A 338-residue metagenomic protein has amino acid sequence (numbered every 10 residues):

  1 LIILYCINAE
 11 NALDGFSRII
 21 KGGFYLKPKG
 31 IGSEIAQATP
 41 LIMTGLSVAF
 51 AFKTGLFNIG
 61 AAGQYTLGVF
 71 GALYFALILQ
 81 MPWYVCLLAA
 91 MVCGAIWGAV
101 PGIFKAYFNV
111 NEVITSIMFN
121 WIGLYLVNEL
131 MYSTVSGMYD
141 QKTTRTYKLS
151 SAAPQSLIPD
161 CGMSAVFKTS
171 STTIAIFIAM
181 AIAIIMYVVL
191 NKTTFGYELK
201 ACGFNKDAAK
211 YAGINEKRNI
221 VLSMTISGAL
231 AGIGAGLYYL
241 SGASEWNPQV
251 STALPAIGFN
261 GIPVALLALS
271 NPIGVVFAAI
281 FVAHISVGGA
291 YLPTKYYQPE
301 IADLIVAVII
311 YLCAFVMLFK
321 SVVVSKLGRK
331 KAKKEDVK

Functional and structural regions predicted by a protein language model:
L1, C6, F204, Y211 (+2 more regions): Cytosolic-side transmembrane-helix boundaries in multi-pass membrane proteins
L1-Y5, L41-V48, V69, L73 (+7 more regions): Hydrophobic core segments of alpha-helical transmembrane domains in multi-pass membrane transport and ion-translocation
I2-G22, S136-K148: Interfacial/capping segments of alpha-helical transmembrane domains
L4-I7, F24-I78, M91, A95-V110 (+3 more regions): Single transmembrane alpha-helix segments in multi-pass membrane proteins
A9-L13, F52-G68, A106-T115, S244-F259 (+3 more regions): Short, non-helical or kinked segments that cap or interrupt transmembrane helices
I96, A165-W246, I273: Helix-loop-helix "hairpin" substructures at the membrane interface of multi-pass membrane proteins
N120-K192, I301: Transmembrane helix-bundle core of multi-pass membrane transporters and related energy-transducing complexes
T225, L230-G232, L237-A307: Transmembrane alpha-helical segments in multi-pass inner-membrane proteins
